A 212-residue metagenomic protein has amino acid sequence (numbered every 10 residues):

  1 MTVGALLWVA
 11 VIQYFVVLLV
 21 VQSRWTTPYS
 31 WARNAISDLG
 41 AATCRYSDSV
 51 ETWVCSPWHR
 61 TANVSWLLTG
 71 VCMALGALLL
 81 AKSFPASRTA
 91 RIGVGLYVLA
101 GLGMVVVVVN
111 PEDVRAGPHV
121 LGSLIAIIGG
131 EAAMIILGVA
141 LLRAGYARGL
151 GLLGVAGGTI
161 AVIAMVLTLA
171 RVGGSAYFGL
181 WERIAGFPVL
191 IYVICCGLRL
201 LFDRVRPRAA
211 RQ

Functional and structural regions predicted by a protein language model:
M1-P28: N-terminal signal-anchor transmembrane alpha helix
T27-W58: Extracytosolic (periplasmic/ER-lumenal) interhelical loops and adjacent juxtamembrane/interface segments of multi-pass
S47-K82: Individual transmembrane alpha-helix segments
W58-L68, G117-I135, W181-F187: Membrane-interface loop-to-helix entry segments
L75-G101: Cytoplasmic juxtamembrane regions at transmembrane-helix boundaries
R91-V108, A156-M165: Small-polar-interrupted transmembrane alpha-helices in polytopic inner-membrane proteins
Y97-V139: Membrane-proximal helix-loop-helix units in multi-pass membrane proteins
L137-Q212: Terminal transmembrane helical module of multi-pass membrane proteins
